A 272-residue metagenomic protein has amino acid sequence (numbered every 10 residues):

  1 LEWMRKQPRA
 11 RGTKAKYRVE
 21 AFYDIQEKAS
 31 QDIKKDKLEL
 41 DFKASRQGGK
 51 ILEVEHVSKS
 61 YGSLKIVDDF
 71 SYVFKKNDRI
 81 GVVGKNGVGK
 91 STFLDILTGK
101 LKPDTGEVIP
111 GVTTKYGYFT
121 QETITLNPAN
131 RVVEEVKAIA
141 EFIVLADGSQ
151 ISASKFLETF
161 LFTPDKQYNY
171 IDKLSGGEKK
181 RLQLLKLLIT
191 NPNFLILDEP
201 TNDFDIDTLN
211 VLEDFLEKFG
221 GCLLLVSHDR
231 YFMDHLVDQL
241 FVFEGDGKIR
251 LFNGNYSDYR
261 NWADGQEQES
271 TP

Functional and structural regions predicted by a protein language model:
L1-A10, V19, I25, L38-F42 (+2 more regions): Long, contiguous hydrophobic alpha-helical segments, chiefly transmembrane helices and signal peptides
L1-T13, Y23-S30, R260-P272: C-terminal boundary and immediately downstream tail of ABC-type ATPase nucleotide-binding domains
R11, A29-D32, I143, P164: Short secondary-structure junctions and interdomain/linker hinges
K14, R18-K37, R79: ABC transporter TMD-NBD coupling linker
D36-P272: ABC ATP-binding cassette signature C-motif
